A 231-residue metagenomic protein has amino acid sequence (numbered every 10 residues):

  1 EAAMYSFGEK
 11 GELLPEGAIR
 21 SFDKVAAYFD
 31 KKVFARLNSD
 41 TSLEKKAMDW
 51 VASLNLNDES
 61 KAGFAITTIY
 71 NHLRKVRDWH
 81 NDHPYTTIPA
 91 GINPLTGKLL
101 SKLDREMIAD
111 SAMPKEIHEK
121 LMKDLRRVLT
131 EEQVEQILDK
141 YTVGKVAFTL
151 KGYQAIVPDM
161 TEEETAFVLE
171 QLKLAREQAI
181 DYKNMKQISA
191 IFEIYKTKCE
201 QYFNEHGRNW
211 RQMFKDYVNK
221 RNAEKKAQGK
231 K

Functional and structural regions predicted by a protein language model:
M4-K231: Charge-rich (acidic/polar
